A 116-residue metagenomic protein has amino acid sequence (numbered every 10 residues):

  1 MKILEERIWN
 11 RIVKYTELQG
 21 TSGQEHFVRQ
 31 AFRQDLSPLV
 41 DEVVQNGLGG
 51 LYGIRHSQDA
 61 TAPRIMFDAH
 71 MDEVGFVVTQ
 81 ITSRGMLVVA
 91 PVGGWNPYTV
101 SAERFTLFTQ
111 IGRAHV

Functional and structural regions predicted by a protein language model:
M1-H115: N-terminal hydrophobic/helix-forming segments and targeting peptides
